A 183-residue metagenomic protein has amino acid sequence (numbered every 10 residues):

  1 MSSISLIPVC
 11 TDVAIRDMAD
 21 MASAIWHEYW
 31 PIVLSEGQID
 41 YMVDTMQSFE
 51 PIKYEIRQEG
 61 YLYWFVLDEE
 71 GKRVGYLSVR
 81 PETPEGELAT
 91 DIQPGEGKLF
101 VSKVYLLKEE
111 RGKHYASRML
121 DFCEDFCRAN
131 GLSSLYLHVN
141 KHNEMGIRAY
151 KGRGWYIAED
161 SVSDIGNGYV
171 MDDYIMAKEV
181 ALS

Functional and structural regions predicted by a protein language model:
M1-S2, V74: Intrinsic low-complexity, intrinsically disordered segments enriched in polar/basic residues
S3, D12, Q93-L99, S133-Y136 (+2 more regions): C-terminal "cap" of GNAT-fold acetyltransferases
P8-I32, Q38-E109, L120-F122, F126 (+2 more regions): Acetyl-CoA-dependent GNAT
G37, F49, K108-R111, Y115 (+2 more regions): Short C-terminal domain-edge/linker segments immediately following a structured domain
R73-P81, C123-M145, A158: A short, hydrophobic/aromatic-rich structural module that often spans a beta strand with its adjoining loop
V104-D121, R128-N130, K141-R148, G152: Conserved glycine-rich acetyl-CoA-binding loop
